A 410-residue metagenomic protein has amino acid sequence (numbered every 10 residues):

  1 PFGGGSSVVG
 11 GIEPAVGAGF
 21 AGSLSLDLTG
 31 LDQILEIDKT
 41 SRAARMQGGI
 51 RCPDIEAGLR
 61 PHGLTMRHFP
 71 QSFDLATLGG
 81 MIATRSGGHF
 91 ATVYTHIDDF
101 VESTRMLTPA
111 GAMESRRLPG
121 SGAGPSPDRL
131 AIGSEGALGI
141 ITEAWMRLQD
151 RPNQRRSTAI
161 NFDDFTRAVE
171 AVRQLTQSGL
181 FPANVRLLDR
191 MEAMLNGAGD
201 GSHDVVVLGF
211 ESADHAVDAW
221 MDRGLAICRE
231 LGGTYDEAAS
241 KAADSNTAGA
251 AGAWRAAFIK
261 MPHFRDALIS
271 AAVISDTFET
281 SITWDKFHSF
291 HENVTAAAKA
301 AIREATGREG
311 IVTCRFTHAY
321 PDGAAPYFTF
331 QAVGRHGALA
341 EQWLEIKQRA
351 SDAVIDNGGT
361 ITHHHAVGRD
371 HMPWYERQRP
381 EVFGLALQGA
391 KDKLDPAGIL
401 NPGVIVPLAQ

Functional and structural regions predicted by a protein language model:
P1-T29: Glycine-rich N-terminal segment of FAD-binding domains in flavoprotein oxidoreductases, spanning the beta-loop-helix
V8-G10, L75-G79, M194: Beta-rich nucleic-acid/ligand-interaction surfaces
D32-R186: FAD-binding subdomain of flavoenzyme oxidoreductases
K39-R42, R156-T158, S275, D370-E376: Short beta-alpha connecting loops at secondary-structure transitions that line or flank enzyme active sites
D150, R156, N161, V169-R349 (+2 more regions): C-terminal substrate-recognition/cap domain of FAD-linked oxidoreductases
M191, I361, A366-P373: Small/polar glycine-rich anion-binding or flexible loop at a beta-alpha turn
G368-Q410: Activity-critical C-terminal alpha-helical subdomain
